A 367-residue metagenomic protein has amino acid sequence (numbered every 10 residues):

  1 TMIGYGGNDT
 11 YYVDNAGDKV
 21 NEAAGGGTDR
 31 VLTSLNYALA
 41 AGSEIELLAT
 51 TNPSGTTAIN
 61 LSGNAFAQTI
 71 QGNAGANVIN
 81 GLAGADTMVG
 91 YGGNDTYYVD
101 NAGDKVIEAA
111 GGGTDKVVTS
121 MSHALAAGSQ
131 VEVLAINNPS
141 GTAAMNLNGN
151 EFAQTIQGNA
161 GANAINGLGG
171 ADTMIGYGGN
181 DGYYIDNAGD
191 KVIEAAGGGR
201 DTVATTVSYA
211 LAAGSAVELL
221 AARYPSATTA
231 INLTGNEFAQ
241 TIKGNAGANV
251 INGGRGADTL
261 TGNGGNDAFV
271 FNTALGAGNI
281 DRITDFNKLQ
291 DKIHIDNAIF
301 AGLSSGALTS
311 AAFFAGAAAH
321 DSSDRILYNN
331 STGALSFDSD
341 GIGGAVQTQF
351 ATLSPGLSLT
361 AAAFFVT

Functional and structural regions predicted by a protein language model:
T1-S43, A67-S129, A144, A153-S215 (+3 more regions): Acidic, glycine-rich calcium-binding repeat modules characteristic of RTX/beta-roll and related beta-solenoid repeat
P53, P139, G197, P225 (+2 more regions): Short polar/acidic secondary-structure junctions
G55-T57, G141-A143, T228-T229: Short glycine-/Asp-/Thr-/Trp-enriched loop segments that recur within the blades of beta-propeller repeat domains
N266-T367: Acidic glycine/aspartate-rich repeat arrays in secreted/surface proteins
